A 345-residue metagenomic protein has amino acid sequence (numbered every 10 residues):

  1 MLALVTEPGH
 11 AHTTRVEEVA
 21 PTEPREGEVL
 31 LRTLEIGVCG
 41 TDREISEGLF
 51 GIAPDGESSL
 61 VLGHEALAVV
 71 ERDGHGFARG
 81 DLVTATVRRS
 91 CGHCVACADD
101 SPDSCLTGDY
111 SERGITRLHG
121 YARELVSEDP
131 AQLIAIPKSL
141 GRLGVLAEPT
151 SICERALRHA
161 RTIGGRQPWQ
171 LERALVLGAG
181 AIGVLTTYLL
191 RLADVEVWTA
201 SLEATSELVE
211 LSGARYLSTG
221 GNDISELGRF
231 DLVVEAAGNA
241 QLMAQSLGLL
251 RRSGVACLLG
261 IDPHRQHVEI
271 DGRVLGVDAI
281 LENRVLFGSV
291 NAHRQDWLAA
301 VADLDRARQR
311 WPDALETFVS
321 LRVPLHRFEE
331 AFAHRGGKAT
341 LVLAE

Functional and structural regions predicted by a protein language model:
T22-I36, F50-V95, P137-S139: Glycine-rich beta-strand-centered segment in the early N-terminal region that forms part of a ligand/cofactor-binding
E65, D81-L82, A96, L125 (+3 more regions): Residue-level marker of beta-strand positions
G92-R173: NAD(P)H dinucleotide-binding glycine-rich loop of Rossmann-like/cofactor-binding domains, especially the beta1-alpha1
L140-G221: Mid-domain Rossmann-like dinucleotide-binding core that forms the NAD(H)/NADP(H) cofactor-binding site
P168, A237, L249-R251: A generic alpha-to-beta junction signature in SAM-dependent methyltransferases
I224-V233: A short acidic, Gly/Pro-enriched loop at the edge of an enzyme's catalytic core that lines a small-molecule cofactor
Q241-R306, L343-E345: Glycine-rich phosphate-binding loop and adjacent beta-alpha segment of Rossmann(oid) nucleotide-cofactor-binding
R294-E345: C-terminal hydrophobic helical "lid"/dimerization subdomain of Rossmann-like NAD(P)H-dependent oxidoreductases
